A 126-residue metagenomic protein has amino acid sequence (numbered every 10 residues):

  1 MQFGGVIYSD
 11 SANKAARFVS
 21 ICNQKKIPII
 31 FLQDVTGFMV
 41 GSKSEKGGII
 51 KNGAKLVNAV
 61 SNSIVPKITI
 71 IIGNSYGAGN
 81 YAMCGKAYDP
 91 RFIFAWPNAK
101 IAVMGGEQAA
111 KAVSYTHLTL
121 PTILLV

Functional and structural regions predicted by a protein language model:
M1-L118: Ligand-binding clefts of soluble mixed alpha/beta catalytic domains
H117, T122-V126: Single conserved hydrophobic/aromatic residue that forms the stacking wall/gate of nucleotide- or nucleobase-binding
